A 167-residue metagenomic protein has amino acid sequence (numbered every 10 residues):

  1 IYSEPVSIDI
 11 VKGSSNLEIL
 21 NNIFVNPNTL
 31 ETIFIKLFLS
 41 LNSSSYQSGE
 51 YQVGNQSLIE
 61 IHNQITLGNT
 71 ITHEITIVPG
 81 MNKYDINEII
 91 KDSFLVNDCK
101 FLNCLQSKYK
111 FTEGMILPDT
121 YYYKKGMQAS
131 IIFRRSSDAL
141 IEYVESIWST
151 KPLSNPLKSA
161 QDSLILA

Functional and structural regions predicted by a protein language model:
I1-A167: Conserved catalytic or metal-liganding residues and their short signature motifs at active sites of enzymes
